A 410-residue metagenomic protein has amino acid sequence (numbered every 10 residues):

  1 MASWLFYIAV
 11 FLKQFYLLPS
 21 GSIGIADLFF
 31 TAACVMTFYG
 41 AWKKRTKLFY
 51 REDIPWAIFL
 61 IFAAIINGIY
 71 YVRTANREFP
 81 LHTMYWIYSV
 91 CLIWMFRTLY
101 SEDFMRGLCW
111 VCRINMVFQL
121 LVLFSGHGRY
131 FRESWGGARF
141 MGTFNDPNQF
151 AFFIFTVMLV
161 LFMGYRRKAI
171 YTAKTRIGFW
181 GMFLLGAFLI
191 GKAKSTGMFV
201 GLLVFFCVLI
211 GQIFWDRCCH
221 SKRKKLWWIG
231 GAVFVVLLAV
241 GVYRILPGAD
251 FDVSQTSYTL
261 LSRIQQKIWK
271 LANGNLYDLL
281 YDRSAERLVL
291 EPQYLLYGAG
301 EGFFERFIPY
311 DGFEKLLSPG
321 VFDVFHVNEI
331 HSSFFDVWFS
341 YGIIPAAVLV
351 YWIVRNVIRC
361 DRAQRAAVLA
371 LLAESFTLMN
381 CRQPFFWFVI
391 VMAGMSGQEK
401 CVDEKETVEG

Functional and structural regions predicted by a protein language model:
M1-K43, F62-Y71, V122, H127: N-terminal signal-anchor transmembrane segment
Y7-I8, G181-M182, N328, V350-Y351 (+3 more regions): Loop-to-helix entry and N-terminal half of a specific, functionally important transmembrane alpha helix in multi-pass
Y16-F29, N76-E78, N145-N148, G178-D216 (+3 more regions): Helix-loop-helix junctions and helix-breaking kinks within/between transmembrane helices of multi-pass membrane
C34, V157, F206-L209, A367-F376 (+1 more regions): Transmembrane alpha-helices of multi-pass inner-membrane enzymes
K44, I54, Y165-T175, W215-R217 (+3 more regions): Hydrophobic transmembrane alpha-helices and their immediate junctions
E52-I65, T74-L99: Aromatic-anchored transmembrane helix interface
M105-F131, N145-W215: Alpha-helical transmembrane segments of multi-pass inner-membrane proteins
L271-Y341: Long extracytoplasmic/lumenal interhelical loops at the membrane interface of multi-pass membrane proteins
